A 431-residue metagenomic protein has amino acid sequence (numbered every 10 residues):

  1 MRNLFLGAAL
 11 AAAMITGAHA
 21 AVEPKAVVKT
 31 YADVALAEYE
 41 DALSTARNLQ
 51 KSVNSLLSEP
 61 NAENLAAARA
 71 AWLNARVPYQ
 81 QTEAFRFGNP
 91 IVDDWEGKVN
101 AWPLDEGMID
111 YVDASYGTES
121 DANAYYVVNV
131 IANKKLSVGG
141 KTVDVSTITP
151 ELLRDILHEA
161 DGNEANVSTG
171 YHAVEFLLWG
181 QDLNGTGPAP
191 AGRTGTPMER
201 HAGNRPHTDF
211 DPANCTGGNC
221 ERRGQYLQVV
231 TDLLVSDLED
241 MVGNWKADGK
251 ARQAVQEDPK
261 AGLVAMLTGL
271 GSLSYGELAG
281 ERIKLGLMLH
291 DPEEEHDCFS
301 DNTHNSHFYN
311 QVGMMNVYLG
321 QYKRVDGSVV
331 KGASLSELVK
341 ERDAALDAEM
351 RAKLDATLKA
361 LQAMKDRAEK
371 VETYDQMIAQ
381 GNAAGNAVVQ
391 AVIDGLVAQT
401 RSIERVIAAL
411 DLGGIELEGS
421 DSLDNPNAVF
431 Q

Functional and structural regions predicted by a protein language model:
M1-A20: Gram-negative bacterial Sec-dependent N-terminal signal peptides
A21-Q431: Mature extracytoplasmic or organellar-lumen-exposed domains after removal of signal/transit peptides
